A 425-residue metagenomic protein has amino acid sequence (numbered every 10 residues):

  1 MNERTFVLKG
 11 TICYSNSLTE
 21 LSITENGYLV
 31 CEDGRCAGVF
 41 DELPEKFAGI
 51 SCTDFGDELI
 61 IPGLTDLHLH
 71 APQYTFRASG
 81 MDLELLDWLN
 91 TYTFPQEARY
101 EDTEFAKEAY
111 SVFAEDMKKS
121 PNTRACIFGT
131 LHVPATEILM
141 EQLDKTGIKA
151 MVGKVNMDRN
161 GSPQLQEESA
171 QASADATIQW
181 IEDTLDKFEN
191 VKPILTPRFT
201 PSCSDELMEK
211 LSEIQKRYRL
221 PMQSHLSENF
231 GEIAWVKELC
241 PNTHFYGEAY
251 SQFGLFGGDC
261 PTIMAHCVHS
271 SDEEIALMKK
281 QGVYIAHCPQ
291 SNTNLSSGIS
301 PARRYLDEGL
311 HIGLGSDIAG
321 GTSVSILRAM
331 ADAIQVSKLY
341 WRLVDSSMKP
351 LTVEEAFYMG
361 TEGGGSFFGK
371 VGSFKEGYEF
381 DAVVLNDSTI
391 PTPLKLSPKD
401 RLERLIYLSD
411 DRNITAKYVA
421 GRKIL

Functional and structural regions predicted by a protein language model:
M1-F47, L59: N-terminal metal-binding scaffold of metallo-dependent hydrolase/deaminase domains
N2-K9, E45-W88, S111, K118-K119: Replace "His-x-His-based motif
T11, L29, G34, D57 (+16 more regions): Divalent metal-coordination and catalytic microenvironments
T11, Q252-G258, R303-P391: His/Asp/Glu-enriched, well-ordered alpha-helical/loop segment that forms or immediately abuts the divalent-metal
Y14-S17, E379-L425: C-terminal cap of metal-dependent C-N hydrolases
R77-E108, R159-Q171, N229-D259, D332-L351: Active-site gating loops and adjacent loop-to-helix segments of metal-dependent hydrolytic enzymes
R77-I148, S173-K187: Alpha-helical scaffold segments that flank or form the walls of functional sites
P134, I138-V268: Metal-coordinating catalytic core of metallo-dependent amide/deamination hydrolases
